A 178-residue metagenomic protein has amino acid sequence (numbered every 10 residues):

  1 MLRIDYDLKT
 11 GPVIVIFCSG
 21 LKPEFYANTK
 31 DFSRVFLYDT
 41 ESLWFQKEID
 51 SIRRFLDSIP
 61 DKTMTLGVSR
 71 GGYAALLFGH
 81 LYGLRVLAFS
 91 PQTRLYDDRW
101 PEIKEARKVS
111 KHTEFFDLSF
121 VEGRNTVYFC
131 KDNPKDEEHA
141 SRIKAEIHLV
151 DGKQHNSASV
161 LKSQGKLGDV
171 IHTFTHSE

Functional and structural regions predicted by a protein language model:
L2-I59: Active-site catalytic motif of lipid deacylating hydrolases and related acyltransferases
K30-D31, Y82, I143: Short, structured coil segments at secondary-structure junctions
G67-G71, A75: Gly/Ala-rich beta-loop-alpha elbow adjacent to hydrolase catalytic centers
L77-L81: Active-site signature of alpha/beta-hydrolase-fold catalytic machinery across serine- and Asp/Cys-nucleophile hydrolases
L87-D98: Active-site nucleophile loop of the alpha/beta-hydrolase fold
E102-E178: The feature captures the conserved acid-bearing segment of alpha/beta-hydrolase catalytic domains
